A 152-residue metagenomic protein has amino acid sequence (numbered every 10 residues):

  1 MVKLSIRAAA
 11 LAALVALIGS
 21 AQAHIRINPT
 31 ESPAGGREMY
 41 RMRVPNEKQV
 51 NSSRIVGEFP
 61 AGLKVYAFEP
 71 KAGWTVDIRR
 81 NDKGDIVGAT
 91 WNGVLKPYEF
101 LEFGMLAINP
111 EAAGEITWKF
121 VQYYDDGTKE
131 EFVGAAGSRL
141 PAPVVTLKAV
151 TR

Functional and structural regions predicted by a protein language model:
M1-A10: Bacterial N-terminal signal peptides that target proteins for export
A9-L17: Bacterial N-terminal signal peptides
I18-A23: Sec/Tat signal peptide C-region and signal peptidase I cleavage site
T30-F68: Low-complexity, serine/threonine/proline/glycine-rich extracellular segments that form mucin-like
A34, Y123-R152: Extracytoplasmic/periplasmic copper-protein system
G35-Y40, L101-E102, E115-W118: Short, solvent-exposed loop/turn segments enriched in Ser/Thr/Gly
P60-V87, P143-A149: A surface/secretory-pathway sequence property marking extracellular, secreted, or lumenal proteins enriched
V94-G114: Low-complexity, intrinsically disordered segments enriched in Ser/Thr together with acidic residues
